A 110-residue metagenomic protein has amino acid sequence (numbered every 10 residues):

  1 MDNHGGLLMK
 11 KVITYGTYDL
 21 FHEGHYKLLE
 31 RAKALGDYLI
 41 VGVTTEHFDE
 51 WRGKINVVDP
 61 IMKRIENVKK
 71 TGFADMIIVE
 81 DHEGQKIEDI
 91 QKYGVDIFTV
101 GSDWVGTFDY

Functional and structural regions predicted by a protein language model:
D2-Y110: Nucleotidyltransferase catalytic core that binds NTPs
